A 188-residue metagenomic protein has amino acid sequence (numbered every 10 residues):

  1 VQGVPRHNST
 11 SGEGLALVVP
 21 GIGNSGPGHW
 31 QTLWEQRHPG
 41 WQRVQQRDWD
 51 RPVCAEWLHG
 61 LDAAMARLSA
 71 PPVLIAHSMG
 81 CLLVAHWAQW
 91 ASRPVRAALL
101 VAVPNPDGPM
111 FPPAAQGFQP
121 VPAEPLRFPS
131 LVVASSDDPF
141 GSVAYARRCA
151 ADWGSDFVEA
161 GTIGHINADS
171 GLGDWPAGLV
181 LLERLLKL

Functional and structural regions predicted by a protein language model:
R6-A70: Active-site catalytic motif of lipid deacylating hydrolases and related acyltransferases
G21, Q46-W49, L99-G108, S135: Active-site nucleophile loop of the alpha/beta-hydrolase fold
N24-S25, S136-G141: Acidic catalytic loop of the alpha/beta-hydrolase fold
G40-Q42, A151-N167: Catalytic histidine neighborhood in serine/cysteine hydrolases with alpha/beta-hydrolase-type architecture
L74-A85: Gly/Ala-rich beta-loop-alpha elbow adjacent to hydrolase catalytic centers
H86-A97: Conserved hydrolase catalytic core segment
L126, L131-A134, D138: Short beta-strand/loop motif that positions the catalytic acidic residue of the alpha/beta-hydrolase fold
A168-R184: Post-His helix in hydrolase/transferase enzymes
